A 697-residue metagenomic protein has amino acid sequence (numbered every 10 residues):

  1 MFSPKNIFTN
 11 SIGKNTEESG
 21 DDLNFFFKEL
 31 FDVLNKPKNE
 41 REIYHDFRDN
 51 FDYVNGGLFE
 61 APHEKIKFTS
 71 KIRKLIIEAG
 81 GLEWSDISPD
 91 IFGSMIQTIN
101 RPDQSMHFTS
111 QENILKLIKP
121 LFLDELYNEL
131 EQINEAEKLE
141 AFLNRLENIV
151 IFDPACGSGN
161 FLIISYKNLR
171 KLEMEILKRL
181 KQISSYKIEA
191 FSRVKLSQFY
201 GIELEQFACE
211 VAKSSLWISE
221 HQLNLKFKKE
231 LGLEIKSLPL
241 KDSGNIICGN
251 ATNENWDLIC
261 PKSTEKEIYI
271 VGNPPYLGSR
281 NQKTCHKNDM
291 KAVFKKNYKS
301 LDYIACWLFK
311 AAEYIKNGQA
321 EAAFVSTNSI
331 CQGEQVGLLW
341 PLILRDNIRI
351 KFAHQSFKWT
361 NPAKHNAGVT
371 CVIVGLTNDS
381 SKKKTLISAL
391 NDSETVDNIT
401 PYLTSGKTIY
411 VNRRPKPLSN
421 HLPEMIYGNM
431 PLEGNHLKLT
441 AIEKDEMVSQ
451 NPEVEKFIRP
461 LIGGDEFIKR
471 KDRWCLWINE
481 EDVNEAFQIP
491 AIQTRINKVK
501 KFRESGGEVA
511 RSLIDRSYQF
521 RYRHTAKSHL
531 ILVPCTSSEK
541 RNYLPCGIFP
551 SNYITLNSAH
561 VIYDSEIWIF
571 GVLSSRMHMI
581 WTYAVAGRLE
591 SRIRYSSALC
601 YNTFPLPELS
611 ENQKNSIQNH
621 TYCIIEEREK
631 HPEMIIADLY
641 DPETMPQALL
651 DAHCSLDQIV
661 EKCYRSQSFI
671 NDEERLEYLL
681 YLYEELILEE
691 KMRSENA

Functional and structural regions predicted by a protein language model:
M1-N168, Q198-V211, S215, G249-I259 (+8 more regions): Preference for the N-terminal adenyl/adenosyl cofactor-binding alpha/beta module
S3-N10, I163, R170, C209 (+10 more regions): Signature of N6-adenine DNA methyltransferases within the class I
S85-N100, N134-R145, I183-R193, S279-D289 (+3 more regions): Active-site-adjacent bridging/hinge elements
E112, Y200, V325-C331, N479-V483: Conserved short loop/turn motifs at secondary-structure junctions
L126-V150, E175-S192, K228-L231, R588-L589 (+1 more regions): Short helix/loop segment immediately N-terminal to the Walker
E131-V150, L240-Y269, K358-W359, R495-A559 (+2 more regions): Flexible, glycine/threonine-enriched loop-and-boundary segments that flank and lead into catalytic domains of large
C156, A491-V499, T603-A697: Non-catalytic DNA-recognition/assembly elements of restriction-modification systems
A305, S381, N391-N619, E685-L686 (+1 more regions): Polybasic, glycine- and aromatic-enriched phosphate-binding surface used to engage nucleic acids
